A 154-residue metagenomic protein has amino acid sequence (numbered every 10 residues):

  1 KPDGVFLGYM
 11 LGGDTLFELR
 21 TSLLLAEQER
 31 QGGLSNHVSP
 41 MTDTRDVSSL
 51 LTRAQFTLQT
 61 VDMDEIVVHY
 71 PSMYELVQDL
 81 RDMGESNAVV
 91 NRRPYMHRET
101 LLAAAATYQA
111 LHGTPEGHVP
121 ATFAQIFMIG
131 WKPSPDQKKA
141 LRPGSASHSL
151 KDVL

Functional and structural regions predicted by a protein language model:
K1-P2: Helix-to-beta-strand junctions that scaffold the AdoMet/dcAdoMet cofactor pocket in Class I SAM-dependent enzymes
V5-M73, M83-P94: Conserved catalytic/acceptor-binding region of the Class I
A54-T57, P71-L154: C-terminal lobe and adjacent flexible extensions of AdoMet/dcAdoMet transferase-like proteins
